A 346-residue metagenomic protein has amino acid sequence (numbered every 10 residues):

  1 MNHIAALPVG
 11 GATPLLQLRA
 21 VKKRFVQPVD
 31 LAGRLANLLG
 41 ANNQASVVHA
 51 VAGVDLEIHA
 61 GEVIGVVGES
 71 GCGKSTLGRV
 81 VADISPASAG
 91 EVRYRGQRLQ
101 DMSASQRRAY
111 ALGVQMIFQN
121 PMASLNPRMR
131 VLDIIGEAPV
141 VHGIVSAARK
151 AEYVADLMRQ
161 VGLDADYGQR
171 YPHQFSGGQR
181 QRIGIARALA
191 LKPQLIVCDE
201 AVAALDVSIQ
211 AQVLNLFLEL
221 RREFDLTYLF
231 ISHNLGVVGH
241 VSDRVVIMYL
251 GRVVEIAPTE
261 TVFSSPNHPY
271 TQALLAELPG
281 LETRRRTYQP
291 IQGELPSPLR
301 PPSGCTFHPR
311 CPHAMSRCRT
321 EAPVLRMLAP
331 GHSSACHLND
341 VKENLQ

Functional and structural regions predicted by a protein language model:
H3-I4, P8-P14, Q27-N42, P258-Q346: Short catalytic/signature loops enriched in Gly
G33-L39, R98, R149-D166, L275-A276: Conserved ABC ATPase "signature" region
N42-N43, L99-Q115, D133, V141 (+3 more regions): ABC ATPase NBD coupling module
G90-R98: Conserved ABC transporter NBD signature motif
A190-Q194: A short, proline-enriched helix->beta-strand linker immediately N-terminal to the Walker B motif in ABC-type P-loop
V197, A201-L205, I209-R286: P-loop NTP-binding/switch modules centered on Walker-like glycine-rich loops
